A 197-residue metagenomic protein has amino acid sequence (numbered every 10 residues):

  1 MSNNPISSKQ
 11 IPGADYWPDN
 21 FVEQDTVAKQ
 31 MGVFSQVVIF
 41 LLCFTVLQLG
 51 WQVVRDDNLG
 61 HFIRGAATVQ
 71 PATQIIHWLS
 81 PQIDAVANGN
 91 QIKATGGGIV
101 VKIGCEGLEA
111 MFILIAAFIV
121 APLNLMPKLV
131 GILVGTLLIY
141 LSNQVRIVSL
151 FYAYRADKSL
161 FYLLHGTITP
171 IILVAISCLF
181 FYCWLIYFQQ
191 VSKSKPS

Functional and structural regions predicted by a protein language model:
S2-S197: Hydrophobic N-terminal alpha-helices or hydrophobic patches in metabolic proteins across all domains of life
